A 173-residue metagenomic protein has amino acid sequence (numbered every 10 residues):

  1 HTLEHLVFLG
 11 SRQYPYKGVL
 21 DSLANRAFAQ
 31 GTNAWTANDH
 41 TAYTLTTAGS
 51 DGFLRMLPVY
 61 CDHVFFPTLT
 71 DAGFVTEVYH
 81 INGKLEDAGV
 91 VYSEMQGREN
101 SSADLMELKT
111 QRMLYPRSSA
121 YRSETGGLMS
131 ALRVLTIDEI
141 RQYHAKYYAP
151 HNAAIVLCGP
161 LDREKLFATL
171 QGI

Functional and structural regions predicted by a protein language model:
T2-M56, D62, N100-D104, Y121-G126: M16/MPP (pitrilysin/insulinase) zinc-metallopeptidase core fold and M16-derived inactive scaffolds
L6, G10-R12, M56-T70, D87-H151 (+1 more regions): Scaffold signal of the M16-like zinc-metallopeptidase fold and its non-catalytic homologs
L6-G10, T41-A48, V75-H80, E94-Q96 (+2 more regions): Second-shell loop/turn segments in exported
N25, T36-N38, K84, L114 (+1 more regions): A generic structural signal for short, non-catalytic loop/turn and secondary-structure boundary residues
Q30-T36, T68-V75: Short, flexible active-site-proximal loops enriched in glycine and acidic residues
I81-D87: Short, exposed interaction segments that mediate macromolecular assembly or regulatory contacts
A154-I173: An aromatic/glycine/proline-enriched structural segment found at the starts of mature extracellular/organellar domains
